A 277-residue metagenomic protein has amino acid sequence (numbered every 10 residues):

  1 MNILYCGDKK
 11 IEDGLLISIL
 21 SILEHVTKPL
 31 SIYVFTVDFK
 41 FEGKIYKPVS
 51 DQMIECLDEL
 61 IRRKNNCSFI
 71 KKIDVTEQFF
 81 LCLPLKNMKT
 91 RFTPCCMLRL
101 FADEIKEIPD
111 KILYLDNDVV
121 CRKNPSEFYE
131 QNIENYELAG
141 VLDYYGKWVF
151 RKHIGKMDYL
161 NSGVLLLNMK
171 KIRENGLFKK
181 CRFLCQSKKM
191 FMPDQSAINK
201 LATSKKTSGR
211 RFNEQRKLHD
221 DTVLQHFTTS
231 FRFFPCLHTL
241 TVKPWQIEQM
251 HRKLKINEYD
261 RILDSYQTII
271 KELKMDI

Functional and structural regions predicted by a protein language model:
M1-I11, L16-I17, T27-K28, M169-I277: A glycosyltransferase accessory/donor-loop signature
N2-Y5, I22, S31-V34: Hydrophobic targeting segments
P29-S31, K111: Residues at the starts of beta-strands that form the adenosine-phosphate
S31-D38, G140-V141: Short internal beta-strands
K40-E104: Active-site-proximal specificity loops/subdomain of glycosyltransferases
D74-E77, C95-Y144, L166-L167: GT-A fold catalytic core of metal-dependent nucleotide-sugar glycosyltransferases, centered on the diacidic
R91-F92, I154-M157, S187-M190: Short Gly/Pro-enriched turn/cap motifs at secondary-structure boundaries
P125, E130-L184: Conserved catalytic core of nucleotide-sugar-dependent glycosyltransferases
